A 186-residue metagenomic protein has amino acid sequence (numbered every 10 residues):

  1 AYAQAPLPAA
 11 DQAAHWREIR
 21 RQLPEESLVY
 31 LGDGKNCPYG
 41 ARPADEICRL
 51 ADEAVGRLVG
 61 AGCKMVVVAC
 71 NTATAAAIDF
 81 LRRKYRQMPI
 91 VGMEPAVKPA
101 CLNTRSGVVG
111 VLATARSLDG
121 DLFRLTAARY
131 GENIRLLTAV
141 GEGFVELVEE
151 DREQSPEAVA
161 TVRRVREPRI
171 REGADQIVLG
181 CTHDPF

Functional and structural regions predicted by a protein language model:
A1-F186: Non-catalytic structural scaffold of enzyme domains
